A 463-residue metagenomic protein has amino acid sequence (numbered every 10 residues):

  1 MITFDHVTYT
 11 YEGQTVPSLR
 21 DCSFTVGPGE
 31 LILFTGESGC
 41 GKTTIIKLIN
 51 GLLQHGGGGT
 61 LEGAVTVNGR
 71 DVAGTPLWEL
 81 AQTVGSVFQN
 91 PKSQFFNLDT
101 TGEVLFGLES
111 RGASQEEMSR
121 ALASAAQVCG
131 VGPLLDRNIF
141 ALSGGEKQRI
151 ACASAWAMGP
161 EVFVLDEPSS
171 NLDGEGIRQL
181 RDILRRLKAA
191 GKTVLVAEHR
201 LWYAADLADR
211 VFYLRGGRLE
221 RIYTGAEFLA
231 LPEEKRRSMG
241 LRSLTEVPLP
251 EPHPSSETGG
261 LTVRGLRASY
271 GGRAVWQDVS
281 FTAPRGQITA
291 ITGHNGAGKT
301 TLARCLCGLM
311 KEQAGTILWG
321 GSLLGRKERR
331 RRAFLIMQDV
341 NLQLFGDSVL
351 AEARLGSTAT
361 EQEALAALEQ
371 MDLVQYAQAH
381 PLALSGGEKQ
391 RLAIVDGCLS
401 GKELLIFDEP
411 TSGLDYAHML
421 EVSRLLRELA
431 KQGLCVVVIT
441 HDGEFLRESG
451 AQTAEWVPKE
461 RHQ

Functional and structural regions predicted by a protein language model:
N50, C307: Helix-to-loop junction immediately C-terminal to a conserved catalytic motif
G58-R70, G315-R329: Conserved ABC transporter NBD signature motif
E116-L134, E361-Y376: Conserved ABC ATPase "signature" region
N138-L142, E146, H380-L384, E388: Conserved ABC ATPase signature
C152-A153, I394: Hydrophobic anchor residue at the start of the ABC signature
A155-W156, C398: ABC ATPase C-loop
F163-D166, L405-D408: Catalytic Walker B motif of ABC-type/P-loop ATPase nucleotide-binding domains
E198-H199, T440-H441: H-loop/switch region of ABC-family ATPase nucleotide-binding domains
